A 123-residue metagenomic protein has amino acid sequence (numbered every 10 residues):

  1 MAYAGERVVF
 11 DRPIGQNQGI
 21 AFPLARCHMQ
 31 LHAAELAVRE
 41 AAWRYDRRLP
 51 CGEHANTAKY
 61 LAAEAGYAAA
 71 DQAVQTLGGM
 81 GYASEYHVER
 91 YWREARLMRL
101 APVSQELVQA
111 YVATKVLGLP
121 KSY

Functional and structural regions predicted by a protein language model:
M1-Y123: Alpha-helical interface subdomain recognition
